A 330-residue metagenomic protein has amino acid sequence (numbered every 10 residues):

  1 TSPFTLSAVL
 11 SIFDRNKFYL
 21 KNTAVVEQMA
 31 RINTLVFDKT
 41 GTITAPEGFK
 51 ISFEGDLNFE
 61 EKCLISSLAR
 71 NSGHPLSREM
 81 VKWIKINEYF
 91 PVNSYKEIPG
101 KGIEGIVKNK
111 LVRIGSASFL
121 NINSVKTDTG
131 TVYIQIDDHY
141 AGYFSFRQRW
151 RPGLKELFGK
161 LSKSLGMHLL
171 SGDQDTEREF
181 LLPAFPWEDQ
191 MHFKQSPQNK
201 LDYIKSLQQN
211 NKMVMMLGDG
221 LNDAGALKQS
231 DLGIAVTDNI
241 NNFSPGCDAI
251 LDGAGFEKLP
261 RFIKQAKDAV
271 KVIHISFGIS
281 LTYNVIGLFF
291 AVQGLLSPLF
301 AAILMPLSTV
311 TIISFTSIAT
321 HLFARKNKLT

Functional and structural regions predicted by a protein language model:
T1-K17, K39-T40, A45-K50, G153-E156 (+7 more regions): Conserved cytosolic headpiece of P-type ATPases
T1-K39, L161, L181, P186-F193 (+2 more regions): Hydrophobic alpha-helical transmembrane segments
L20, N109, H139-I275, Y283: Conserved ATP-binding TGD loop and adjacent catalytic N/P-domain core of P-type ATPases
A45, N71-P75, V81, K155 (+1 more regions): Alpha-helical substrate-recognition element adjacent to the catalytic core
G48-S66, G153-K155, D231-I240: Basic, amphipathic juxtamembrane/active-site segments that coordinate anionic phosphate or diphosphate groups
E54-I103: ATP-binding catalytic core of ATPases
G105-K108, Q135-D137: Active-site beta-strand termini and strand-to-loop segments that position acidic
N121, K126-T127, T131-W150: Metal-dependent phosphoesterase signature
